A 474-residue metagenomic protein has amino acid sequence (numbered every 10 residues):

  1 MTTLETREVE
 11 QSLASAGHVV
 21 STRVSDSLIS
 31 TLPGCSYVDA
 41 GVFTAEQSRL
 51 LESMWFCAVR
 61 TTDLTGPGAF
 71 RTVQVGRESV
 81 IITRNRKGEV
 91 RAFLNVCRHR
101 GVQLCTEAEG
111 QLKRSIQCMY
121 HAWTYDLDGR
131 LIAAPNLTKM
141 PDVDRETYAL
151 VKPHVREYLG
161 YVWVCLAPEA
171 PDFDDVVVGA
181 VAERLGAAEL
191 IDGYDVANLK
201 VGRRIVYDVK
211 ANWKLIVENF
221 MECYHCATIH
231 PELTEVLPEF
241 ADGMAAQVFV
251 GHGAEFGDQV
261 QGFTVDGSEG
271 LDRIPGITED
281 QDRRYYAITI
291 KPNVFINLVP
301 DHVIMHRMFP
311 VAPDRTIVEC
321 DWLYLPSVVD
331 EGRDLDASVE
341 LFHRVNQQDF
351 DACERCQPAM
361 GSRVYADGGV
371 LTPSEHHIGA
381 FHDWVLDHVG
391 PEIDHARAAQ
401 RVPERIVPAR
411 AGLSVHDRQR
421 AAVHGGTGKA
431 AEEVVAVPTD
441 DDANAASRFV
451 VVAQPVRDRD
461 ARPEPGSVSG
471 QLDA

Functional and structural regions predicted by a protein language model:
M1-A108, V155: N-terminal pre-ligand scaffold of iron-sulfur
T3-L4, R84, N95, R156 (+1 more regions): C-terminal catalytic domain of Rieske-type non-heme iron oxygenases
L13-A40, L104-Q117, L159, E235-R273: N-terminal short leaders/motifs
S53-L64, A134-T138, I288-P292: Short Pro/Gly-enriched beta-strand edge/turn motifs at strand-loop
D63-P168, D172-E183: Rieske [2Fe-2S] iron-sulfur-binding domain
I406-V407, L413-V415, Q419-V423, K429 (+4 more regions): Hydrophobic alpha-helical signal/anchor motif
D458-D460, S467-D473: Short, intrinsically disordered C-terminal tails of secreted or membrane-associated proteins
